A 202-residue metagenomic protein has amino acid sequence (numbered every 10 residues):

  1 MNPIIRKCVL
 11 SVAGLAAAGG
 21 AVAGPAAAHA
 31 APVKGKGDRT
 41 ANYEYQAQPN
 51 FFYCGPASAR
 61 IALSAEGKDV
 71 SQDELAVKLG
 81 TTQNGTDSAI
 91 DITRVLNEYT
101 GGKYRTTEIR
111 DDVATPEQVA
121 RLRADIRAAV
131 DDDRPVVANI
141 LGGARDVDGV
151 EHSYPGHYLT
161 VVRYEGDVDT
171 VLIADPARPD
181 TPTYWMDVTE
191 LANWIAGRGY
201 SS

Functional and structural regions predicted by a protein language model:
M1-V95, G142, G149-V150, E165-V168: Active-site-adjacent structural segments surrounding the nucleophilic cysteine of cysteine proteases and isopeptidases
E74-S202: Conserved active-site-adjacent core of cysteine acyl-enzyme catalytic domains
